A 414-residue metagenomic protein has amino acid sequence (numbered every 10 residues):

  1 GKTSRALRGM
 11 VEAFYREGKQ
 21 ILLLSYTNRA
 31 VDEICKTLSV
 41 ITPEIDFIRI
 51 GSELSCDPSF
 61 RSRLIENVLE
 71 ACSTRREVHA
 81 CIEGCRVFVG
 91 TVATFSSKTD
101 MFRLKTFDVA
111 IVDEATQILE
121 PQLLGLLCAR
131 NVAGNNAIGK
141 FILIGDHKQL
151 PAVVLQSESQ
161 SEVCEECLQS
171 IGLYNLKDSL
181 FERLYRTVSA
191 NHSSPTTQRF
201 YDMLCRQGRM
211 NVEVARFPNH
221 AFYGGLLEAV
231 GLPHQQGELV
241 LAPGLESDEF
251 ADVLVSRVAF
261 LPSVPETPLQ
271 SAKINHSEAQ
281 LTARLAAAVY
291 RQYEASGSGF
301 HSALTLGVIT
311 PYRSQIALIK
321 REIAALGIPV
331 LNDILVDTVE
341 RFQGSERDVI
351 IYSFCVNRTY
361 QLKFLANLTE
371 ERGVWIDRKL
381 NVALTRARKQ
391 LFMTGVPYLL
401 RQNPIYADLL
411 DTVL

Functional and structural regions predicted by a protein language model:
T3-E17, E33-S39, C128-V132: Walker A/P-loop NTP-binding motif
S4, R63-N67, L391: Alpha-helical transmembrane segments of multi-pass membrane proteins
R16-E17, T27-R29, A93-T94, M101-L414: Conserved helicase motor core of SF1/SF2 NTP-dependent helicases
K19-V40, I50, L54, P311-S314: Conserved Walker A/P-loop ATP-binding site and its immediately adjacent core in helicase/helicase-like ATPase domains
E33, S39-S97, D337-T338: Inter-Walker segment of RecA-like/P-loop motor cores
T37-T42, E322-L326: Short, conserved SAM-binding/catalytic segment of Class I S-adenosyl-L-methionine-dependent methyltransferases
